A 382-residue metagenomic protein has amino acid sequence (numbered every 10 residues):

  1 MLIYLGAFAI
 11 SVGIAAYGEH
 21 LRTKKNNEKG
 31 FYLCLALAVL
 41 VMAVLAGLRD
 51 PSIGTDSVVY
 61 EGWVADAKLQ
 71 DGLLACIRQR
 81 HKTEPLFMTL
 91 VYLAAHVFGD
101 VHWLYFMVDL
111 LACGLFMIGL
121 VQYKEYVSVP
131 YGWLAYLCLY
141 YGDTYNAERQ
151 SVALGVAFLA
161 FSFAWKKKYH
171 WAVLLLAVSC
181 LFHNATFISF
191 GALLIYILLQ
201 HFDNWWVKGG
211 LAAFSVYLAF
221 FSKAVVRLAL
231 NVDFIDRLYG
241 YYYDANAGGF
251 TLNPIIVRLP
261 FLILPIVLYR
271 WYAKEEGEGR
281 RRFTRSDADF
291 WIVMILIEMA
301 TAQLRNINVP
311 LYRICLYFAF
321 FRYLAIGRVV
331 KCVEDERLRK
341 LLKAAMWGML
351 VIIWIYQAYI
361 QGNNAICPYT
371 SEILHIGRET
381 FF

Functional and structural regions predicted by a protein language model:
K29, L120-C138: Transmembrane-helix signature of polytopic, membrane-embedded enzymes that assemble or transfer cell-envelope glycans
V58-D66, I77-G99: Short hydrophobic/aromatic helix or loop-helix immediately within or flanking a transmembrane segment in polytopic
V58-E61, K68-L73, I197, H201-I314 (+1 more regions): Alpha-helical transmembrane segments and terminal signal-anchor/GPI-anchor hydrophobic tails, characterized by long
M107-Y123: Transmembrane-helix motifs of polytopic, lipid-linked glycan transferases
Y140, W171-I195, M299-A302: Membrane-interface alpha helices of multi-pass inner-membrane proteins
T144-S151: Short acidic/glycine- and proline-prone juxtamembrane loop motifs at membrane-interface regions of multi-pass membrane
A157-W171: Membrane-interface transmembrane helices that cradle and orient dolichyl/undecaprenyl
G210-F214, E334-I355: Signature aromatic-anchored transmembrane alpha helix within multi-pass, membrane-resident enzymes that catalyze glycan
